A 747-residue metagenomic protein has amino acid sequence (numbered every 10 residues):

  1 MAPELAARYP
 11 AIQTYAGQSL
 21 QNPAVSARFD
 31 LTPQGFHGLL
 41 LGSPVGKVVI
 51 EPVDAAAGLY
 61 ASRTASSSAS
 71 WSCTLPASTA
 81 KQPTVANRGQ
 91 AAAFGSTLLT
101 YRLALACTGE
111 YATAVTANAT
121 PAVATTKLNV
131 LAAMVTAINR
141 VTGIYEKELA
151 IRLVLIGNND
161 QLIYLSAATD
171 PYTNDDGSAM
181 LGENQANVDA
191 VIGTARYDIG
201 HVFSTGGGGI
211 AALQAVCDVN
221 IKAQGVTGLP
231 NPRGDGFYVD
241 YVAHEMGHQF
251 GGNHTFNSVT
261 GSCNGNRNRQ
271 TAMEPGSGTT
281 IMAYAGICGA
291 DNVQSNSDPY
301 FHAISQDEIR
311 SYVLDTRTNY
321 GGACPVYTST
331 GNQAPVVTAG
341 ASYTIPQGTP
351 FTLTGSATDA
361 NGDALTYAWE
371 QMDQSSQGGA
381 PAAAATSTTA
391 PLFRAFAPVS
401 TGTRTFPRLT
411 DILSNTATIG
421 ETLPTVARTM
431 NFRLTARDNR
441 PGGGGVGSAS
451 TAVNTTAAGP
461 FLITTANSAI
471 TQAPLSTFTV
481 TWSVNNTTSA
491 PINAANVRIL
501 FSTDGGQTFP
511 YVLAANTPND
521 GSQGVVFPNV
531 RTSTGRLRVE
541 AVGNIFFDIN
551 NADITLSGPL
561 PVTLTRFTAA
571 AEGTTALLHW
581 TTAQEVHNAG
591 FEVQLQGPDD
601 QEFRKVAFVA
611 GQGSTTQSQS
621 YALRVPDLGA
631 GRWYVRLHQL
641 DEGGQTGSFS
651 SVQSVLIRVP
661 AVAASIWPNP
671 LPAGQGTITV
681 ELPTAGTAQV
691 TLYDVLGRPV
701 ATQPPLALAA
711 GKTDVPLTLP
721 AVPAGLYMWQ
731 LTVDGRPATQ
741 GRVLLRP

Functional and structural regions predicted by a protein language model:
M1-P52, A179: N-terminal prosegments of processed precursors
L59-V216: Fold-level signature of zinc-dependent metallopeptidase catalytic domains
I156-A179, D218-P299, E370, Q374-A380: The catalytic-center signature of Zn2+-dependent metalloproteases
I345, S356-N361, D438, S483-A490 (+2 more regions): Extracellular acidic, Ser/Thr/Pro-rich low-complexity tracts
P381-T418, L423, Y511-A515, G590-A630: Recognizes extended acidic, P/S/T-rich segments that occur within or adjacent to Ig-like beta-sandwich modules
S557-V662: Short, compositionally biased serine/threonine- and acidic-rich segments at solvent-exposed termini, linkers, or domain
A610-Y634, P704-R736: Short, surface-exposed loop/turn motifs with a glycine/proline- and acidic-biased composition
E642-P660, I678, T702, P716 (+2 more regions): C-terminal tail/sorting-segment detector
